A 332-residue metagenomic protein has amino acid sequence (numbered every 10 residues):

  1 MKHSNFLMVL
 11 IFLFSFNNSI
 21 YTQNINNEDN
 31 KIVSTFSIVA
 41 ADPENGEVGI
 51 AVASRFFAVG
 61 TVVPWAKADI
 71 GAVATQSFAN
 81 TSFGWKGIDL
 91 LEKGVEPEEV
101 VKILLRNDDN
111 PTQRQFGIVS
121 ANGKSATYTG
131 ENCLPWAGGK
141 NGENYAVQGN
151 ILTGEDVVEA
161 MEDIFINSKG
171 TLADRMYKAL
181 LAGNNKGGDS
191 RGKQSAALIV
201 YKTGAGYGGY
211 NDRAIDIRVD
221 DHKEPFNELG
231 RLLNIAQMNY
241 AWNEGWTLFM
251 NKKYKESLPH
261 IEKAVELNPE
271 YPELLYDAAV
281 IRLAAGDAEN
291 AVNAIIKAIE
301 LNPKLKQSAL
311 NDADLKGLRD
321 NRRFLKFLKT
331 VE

Functional and structural regions predicted by a protein language model:
Q23-Y240, N251: N-terminal nucleophile
M238, P272-E273, K306-Q307: Helix-start (N-cap) detector for alpha-helical repeat units in TPR-like alpha-solenoids, especially tetratricopeptide
A264, K297-A298: Canonical positions in the second alpha-helix
P269, P303-K304: Short coil turns that delineate tetratricopeptide repeat
K304-E332: Terminal, low-structured helical/coil segments at or just beyond the last alpha-helical repeat
